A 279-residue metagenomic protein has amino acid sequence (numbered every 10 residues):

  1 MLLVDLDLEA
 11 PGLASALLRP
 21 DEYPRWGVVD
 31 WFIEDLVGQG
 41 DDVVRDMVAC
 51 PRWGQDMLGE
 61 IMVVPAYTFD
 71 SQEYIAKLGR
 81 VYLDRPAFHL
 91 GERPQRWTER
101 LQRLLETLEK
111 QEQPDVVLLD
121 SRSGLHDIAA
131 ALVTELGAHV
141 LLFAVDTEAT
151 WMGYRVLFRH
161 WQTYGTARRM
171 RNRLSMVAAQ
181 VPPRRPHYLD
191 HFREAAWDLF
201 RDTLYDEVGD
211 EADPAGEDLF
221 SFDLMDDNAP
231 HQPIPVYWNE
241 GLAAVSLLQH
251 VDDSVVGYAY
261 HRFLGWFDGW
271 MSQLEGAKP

Functional and structural regions predicted by a protein language model:
L2, T98-A215: Conserved catalytic-core segment of NTP-binding enzymes
L3, I61-V63, H231-V236: Conserved beta-strand scaffold positions in the cores of enzyme catalytic domains, especially in NTP/NDP-utilizing
L8-E109: P-loop/Walker-type NTP enzyme "switch/lid" segment
G12-A16, P24, V28, G153-H160 (+3 more regions): Alpha-helical scaffold elements adjacent to nucleotide-binding pockets in ATP/GTP-utilizing enzyme cores
W53-G54, A131-L132, M225: Replace "in large, NTP-powered and nucleic-acid-processing enzymes" with "in large, NTP-powered factors and other
A66, V145, W238: Active-site donor-binding loop signature of nucleotide-sugar glycosyltransferases
L90-L101, A149-G153, A259-F263, F267: Phosphate/oxyanion-binding active-site loops and adjacent basic polyanion-contact surfaces
Q162-P279: C-terminal lobe/tail of nucleotide-utilizing enzymes
